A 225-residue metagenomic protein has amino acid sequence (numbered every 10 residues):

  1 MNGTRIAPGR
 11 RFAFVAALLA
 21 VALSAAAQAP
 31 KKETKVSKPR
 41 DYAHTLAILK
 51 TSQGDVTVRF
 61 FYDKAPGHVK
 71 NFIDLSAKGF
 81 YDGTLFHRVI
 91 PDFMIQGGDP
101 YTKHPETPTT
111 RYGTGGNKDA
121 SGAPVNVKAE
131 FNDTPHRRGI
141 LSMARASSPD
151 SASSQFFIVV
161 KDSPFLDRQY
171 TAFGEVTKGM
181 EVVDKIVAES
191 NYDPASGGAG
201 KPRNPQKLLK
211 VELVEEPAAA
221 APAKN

Functional and structural regions predicted by a protein language model:
M1-N2, L19: Structured alpha-helical
N2-I6, A25-N225: Cyclophilin-like peptidyl-prolyl cis-trans isomerases
A13-S24: Bacterial N-terminal signal peptides
